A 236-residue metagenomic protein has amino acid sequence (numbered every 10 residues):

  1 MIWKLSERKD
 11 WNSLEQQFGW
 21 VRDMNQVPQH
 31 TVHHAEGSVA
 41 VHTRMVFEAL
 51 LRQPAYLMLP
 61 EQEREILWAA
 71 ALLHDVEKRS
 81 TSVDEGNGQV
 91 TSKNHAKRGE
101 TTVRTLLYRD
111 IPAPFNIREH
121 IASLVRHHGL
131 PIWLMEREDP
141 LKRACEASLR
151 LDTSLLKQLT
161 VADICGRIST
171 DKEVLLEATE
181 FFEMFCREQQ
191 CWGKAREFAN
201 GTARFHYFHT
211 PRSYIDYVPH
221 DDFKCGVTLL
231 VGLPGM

Functional and structural regions predicted by a protein language model:
M1-E85: Acidic/His-rich, divalent-metal-binding segments that scaffold phosphate/diphosphate chemistry
D10-Q16, W20-D23, M45, N116 (+5 more regions): Exposed alpha-helical structural elements
V41, H120, C225-T228: Short, well-structured alpha-helical interface segments that form or flank functional binding sites
V46, G99, L233: Conserved hydrophobic/aromatic pocket- or pore-lining residues that grip, position, or stack substrates in active sites
L51-L175: Divalent metal-dependent catalytic cores for phosphoryl transfer on phosphate-bearing substrates
K157-A199: Interdomain "pre-motor" coupling segment immediately N-terminal to P-loop NTPase/helicase cores
R187-M236: Glycine-rich phosphate-binding loop of ATP-dependent small-molecule kinases
